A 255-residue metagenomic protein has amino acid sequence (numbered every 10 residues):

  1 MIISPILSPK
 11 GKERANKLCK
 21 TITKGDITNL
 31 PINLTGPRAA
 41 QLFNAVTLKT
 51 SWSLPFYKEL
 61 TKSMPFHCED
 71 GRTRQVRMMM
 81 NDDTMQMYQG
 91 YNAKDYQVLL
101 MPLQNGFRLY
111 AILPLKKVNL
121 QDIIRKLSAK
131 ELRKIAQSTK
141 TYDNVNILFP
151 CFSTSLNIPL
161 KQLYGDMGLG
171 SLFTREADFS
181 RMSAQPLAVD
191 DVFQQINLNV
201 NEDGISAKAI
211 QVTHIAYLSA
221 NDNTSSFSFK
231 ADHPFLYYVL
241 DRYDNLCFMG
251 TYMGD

Functional and structural regions predicted by a protein language model:
M1-K117, D122, Q137-D222: Non-catalytic, conformational "gating/processing" segments within enzyme and secreted inhibitor domains
S128: Catalytic and substrate-binding regions of extracellular carbohydrate-active enzymes, especially polysaccharide lyases
L132-R133: Soluble, non-membrane globular domain cores that form compact, hydrophobic packing and curved binding surfaces
I196, E202-D255: C-terminal soluble interaction/assembly domains
